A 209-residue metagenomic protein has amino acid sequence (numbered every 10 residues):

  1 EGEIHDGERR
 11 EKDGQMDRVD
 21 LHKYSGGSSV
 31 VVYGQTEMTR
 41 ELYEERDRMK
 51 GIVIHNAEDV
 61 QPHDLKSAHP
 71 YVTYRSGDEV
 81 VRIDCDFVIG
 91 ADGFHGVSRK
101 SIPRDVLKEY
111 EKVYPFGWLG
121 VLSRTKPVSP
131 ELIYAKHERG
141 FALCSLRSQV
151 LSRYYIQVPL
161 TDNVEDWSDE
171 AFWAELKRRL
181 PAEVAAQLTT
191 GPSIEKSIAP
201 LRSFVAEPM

Functional and structural regions predicted by a protein language model:
E1-M49, H63-K66: Active-site-adjacent segment of FAD-dependent monooxygenases/related oxidoreductases
E44, G51, H55-P62, S67-E207: Conserved FAD-binding catalytic core of PHBH/FMO-like flavoproteins
